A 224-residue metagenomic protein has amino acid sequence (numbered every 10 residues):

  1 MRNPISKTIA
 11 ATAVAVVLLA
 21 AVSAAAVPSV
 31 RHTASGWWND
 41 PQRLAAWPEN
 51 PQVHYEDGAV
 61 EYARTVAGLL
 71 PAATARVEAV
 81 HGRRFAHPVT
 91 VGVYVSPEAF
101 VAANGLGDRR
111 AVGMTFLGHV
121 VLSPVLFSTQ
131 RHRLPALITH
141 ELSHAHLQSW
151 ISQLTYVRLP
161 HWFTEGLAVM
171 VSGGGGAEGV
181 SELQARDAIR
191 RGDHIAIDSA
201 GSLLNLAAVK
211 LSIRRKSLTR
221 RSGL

Functional and structural regions predicted by a protein language model:
M1-A46: N-terminal low-structure segments adjacent to metalloprotease catalytic domains across cellular compartments
A45-A63, G118-P124: Acidic/histidine-rich, surface-exposed loop or edge segments in extracytoplasmic proteins
P48, A72, A86-P88, L117 (+1 more regions): Extracytoplasmic
Y55-E56, V60-R64, A99-A103, G179: Short, solvent-exposed loop/turn elements at domain surfaces
G58-G92, L142, H146: Zn2+-dependent metallopeptidase catalytic core
G82-A103, P160-A168: Acidic helix-start/capping segments at beta-turn-to-alpha-helix junctions
A103-H132, I138, L142, Q148-S149: Active-site scaffold of zinc-dependent metalloenzymes
T115-H119, H132-L137, S152-G223: Acidic/His/Gly-enriched intrinsically disordered linker/tail segments that often contain short helix/coil "MoRF-like"
